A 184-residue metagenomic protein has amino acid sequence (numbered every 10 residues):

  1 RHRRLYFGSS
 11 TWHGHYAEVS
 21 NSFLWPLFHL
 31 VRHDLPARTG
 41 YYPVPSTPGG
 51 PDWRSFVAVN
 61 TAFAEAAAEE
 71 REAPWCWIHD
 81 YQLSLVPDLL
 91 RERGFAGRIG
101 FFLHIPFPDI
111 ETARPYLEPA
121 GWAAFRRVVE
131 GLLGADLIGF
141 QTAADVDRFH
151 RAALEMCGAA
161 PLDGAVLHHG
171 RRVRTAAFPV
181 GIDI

Functional and structural regions predicted by a protein language model:
R1-I184: Catalytic cores of carbohydrate-active enzymes across secretory and cytosolic contexts
